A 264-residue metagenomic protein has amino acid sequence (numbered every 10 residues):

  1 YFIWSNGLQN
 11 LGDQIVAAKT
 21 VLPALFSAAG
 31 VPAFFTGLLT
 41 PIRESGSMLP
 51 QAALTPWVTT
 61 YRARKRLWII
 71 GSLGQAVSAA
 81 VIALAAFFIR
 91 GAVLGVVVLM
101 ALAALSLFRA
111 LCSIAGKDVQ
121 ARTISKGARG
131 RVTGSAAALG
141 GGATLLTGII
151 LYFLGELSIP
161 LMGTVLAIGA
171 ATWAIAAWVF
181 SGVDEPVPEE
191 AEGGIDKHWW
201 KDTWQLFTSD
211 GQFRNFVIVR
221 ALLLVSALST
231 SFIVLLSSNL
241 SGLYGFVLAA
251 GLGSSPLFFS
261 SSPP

Functional and structural regions predicted by a protein language model:
Y1-L49, V58, A80, Q212-S255: Helix-loop boundary and gating motifs at the non-cytosolic
G7, S78, A85, A92-C112: Hydrophobic core of transmembrane alpha-helices in multi-pass small-molecule transporters, especially MFS/SLC-type
P23-A28, T55-T60, A83-R90, G142-L166 (+1 more regions): Transmembrane alpha-helix termini and helix-breaking/packing motifs in multi-pass membrane transporters
E44-Q51, T133-L151: Glycine-rich segments within core transmembrane alpha-helices of 12-TM secondary carriers
T59-A76, S135: Cytoplasmic membrane-interface "Motif A"-like loop-to-helix N-cap segments of 12-TM Major Facilitator Superfamily
L107-A138: Cytoplasmic helix-loop-helix junction between adjacent transmembrane helices in 12-TM secondary transporters
M162, A177-G194: Helix-loop junctions on the cytosolic side of multi-pass membrane transporters, especially the intracellular loop
V187-I218: Juxtamembrane intracellular "pre-TM" segments in multi-pass secondary transporters
